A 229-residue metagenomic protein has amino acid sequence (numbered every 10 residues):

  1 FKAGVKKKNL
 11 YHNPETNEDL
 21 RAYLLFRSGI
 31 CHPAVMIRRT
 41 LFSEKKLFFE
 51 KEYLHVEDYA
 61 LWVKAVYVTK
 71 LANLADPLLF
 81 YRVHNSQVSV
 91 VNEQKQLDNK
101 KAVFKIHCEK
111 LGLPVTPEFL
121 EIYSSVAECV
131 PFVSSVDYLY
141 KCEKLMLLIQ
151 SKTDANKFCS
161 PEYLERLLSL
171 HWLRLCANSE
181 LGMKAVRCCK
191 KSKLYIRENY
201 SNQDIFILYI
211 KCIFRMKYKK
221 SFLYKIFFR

Functional and structural regions predicted by a protein language model:
F1-K2: Short "lid" loop at the C-terminus of a central beta-strand within the Rossmann-like core of SAM-dependent
V5-A127: Conserved nucleotide-sugar donor-binding catalytic segment
V83-R229: C-terminal subregions of glycosyltransferases and related glycan-biosynthesis enzymes
